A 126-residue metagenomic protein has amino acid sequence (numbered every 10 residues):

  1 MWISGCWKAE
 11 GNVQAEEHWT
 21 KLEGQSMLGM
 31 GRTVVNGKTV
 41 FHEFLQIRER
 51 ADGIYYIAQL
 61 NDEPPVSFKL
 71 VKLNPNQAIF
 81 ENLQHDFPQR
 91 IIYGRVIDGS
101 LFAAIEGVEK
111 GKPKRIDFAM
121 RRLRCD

Functional and structural regions predicted by a protein language model:
M1-S4, E106-V108: Short beta-strand segments and strand-loop junctions that repeat across beta-rich extracellular domains
I3, A9-E10, Q14-Q84: Central antiparallel beta-sheet cores of small beta-barrel/beta-sandwich binding domains
Q14, P88, R115: Short coil/loop residues immediately preceding or within conserved phosphate-binding loops of NTP-utilizing enzyme
G24, D98-G99: Short, conserved beta-turn/loop elements at beta-strand boundaries and strand-helix junctions
V35, G53, D62, D86 (+3 more regions): Residues that cap or initiate secondary-structure elements
P75, F80-N82, D86, I91-R95 (+1 more regions): Well-ordered alpha/beta subsegment
P75, S100-D126: Edge beta-strand at a domain terminus
